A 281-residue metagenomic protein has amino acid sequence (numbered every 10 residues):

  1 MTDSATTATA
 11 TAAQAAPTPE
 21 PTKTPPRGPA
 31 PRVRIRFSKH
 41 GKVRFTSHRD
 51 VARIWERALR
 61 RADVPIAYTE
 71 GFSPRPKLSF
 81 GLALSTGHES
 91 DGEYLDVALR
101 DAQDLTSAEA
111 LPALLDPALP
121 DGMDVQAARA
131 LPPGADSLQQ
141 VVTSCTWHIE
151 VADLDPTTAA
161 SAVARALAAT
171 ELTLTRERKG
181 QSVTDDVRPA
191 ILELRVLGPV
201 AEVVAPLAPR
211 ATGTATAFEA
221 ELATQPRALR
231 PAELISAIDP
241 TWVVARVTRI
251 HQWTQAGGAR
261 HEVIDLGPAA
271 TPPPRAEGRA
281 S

Functional and structural regions predicted by a protein language model:
T2-D3, T7, E20, R27 (+1 more regions): Core RNA-modification/binding signature centered on pseudouridine synthases
P31, R36-S38, K42, T46 (+2 more regions): Extended, well-folded interaction surfaces typified by the phenylalanyl-tRNA synthetase beta subunit core
F37, V97-Q103, I149-D155, A220-P226: Short beta-strand-to-loop capping motifs
K42-R49, A67, L105-E109, T157 (+1 more regions): Ordered, soluble secondary-structure elements with a strong preference for glycine-centered loop motifs and nearby
A67-A102: Short, charge-patterned binding micro-sites
D91-H148: Ordered, amphipathic secondary-structure segments that act as subunit-interaction surfaces in large macromolecular
S107-L119, A159-T170, E233-I235: Short amphipathic alpha-helices in soluble, non-transmembrane regions that often serve as interface/regulatory elements
W147-T184: A contiguous pocket-lining binding segment that forms or flanks enzyme active sites
